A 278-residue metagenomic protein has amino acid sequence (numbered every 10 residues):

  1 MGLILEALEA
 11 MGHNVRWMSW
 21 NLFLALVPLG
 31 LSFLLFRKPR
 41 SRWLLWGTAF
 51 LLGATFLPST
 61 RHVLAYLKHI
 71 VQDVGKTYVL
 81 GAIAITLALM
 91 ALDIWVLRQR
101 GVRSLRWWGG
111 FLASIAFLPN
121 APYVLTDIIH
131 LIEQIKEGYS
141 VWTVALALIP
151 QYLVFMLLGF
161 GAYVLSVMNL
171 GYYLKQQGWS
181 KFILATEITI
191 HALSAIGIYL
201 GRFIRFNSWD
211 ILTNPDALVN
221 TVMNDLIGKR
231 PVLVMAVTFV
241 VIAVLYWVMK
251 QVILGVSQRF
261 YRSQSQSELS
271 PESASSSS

Functional and structural regions predicted by a protein language model:
G2-A25, V71-L80: Hydrophobic transmembrane alpha-helical segments in integral membrane proteins
G12-S19, L146-L148, N207, A217-V244: Membrane-interface transmembrane-helix boundary segments in multi-pass integral membrane proteins
F23-F36, A49-S59, L80-V96: Central hydrophobic cores of alpha-helical transmembrane segments in multi-pass inner-membrane proteins across all
L26-R37, L92-L97, L157-K175, F239-R259: Transmembrane alpha-helical segments in integral membrane proteins
L35-L45, V96-R106, Y172-F182: Membrane-interface helix-boundary motifs at transmembrane edges
A54, G110-A121, T186-I204: Hydrophobic alpha-helical membrane-insertion segments
I196-L218: Juxtamembrane non-transmembrane "cap" segments at the membrane-aqueous interface of multi-pass membrane proteins
V256-S278: Short, highly charged, low-complexity non-transmembrane loops/tails of multi-pass membrane proteins
